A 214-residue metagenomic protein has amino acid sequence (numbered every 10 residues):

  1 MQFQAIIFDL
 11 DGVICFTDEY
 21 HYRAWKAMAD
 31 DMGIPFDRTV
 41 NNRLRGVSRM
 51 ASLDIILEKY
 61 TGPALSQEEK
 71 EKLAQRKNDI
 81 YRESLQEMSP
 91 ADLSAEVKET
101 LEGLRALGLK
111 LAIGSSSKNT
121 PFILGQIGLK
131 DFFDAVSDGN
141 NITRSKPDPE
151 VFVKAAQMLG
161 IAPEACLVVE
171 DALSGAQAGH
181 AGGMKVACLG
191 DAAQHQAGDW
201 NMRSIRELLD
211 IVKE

Functional and structural regions predicted by a protein language model:
M1-N42: Active-site neighborhood of HAD-like aspartate-dependent phosphohydrolases
M1-Q4, K98, E102-R105, S117-E214: Asp-based, Mg2+/Mn2+-dependent phosphohydrolase catalytic module
I14, L93, I113, R144 (+1 more regions): Conserved SAM-binding loop
Y22, K26, R49-D54, A74 (+1 more regions): An amphipathic alpha-helix signature
M28-A29, M50-L65, I123, A156: Helix-loop "lid/cap" segments that line or gate small-molecule binding pockets
L57-A95: Metal-dependent phosphoesterase signature
E83-I113: Short, acidic loop-to-helix structural element flanking the phosphoryl-transfer center in phosphate-processing enzymes
